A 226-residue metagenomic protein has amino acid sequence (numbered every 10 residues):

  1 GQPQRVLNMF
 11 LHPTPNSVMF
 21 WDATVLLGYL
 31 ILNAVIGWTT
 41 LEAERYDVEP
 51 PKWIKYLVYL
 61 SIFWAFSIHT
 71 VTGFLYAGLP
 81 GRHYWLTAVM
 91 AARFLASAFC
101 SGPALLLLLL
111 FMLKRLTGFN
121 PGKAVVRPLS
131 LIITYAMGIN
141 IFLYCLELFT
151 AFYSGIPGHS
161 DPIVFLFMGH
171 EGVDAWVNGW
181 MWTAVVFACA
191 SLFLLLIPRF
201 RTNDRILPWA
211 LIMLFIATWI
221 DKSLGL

Functional and structural regions predicted by a protein language model:
Q4-H12: Aspartate-rich (DDxxD/NDxxD/DxxxD) Mg2+/diphosphate-binding motifs and their adjoining helix-loop segments
L11-A190, L194-F200, A217: Long, contiguous internal "core" modules enriched in hydrophobic/ aromatic residues
N203-I206, L224: C-terminal nuclease/phosphodiesterase catalytic domains that cleave nucleic-acid phosphodiester bonds
I206-I216: Central hydrophobic cores of alpha-helical transmembrane segments in multi-pass integral membrane proteins
W219-L226: Membrane-proximal extracellular juxtamembrane segment immediately upstream of a following transmembrane helix
